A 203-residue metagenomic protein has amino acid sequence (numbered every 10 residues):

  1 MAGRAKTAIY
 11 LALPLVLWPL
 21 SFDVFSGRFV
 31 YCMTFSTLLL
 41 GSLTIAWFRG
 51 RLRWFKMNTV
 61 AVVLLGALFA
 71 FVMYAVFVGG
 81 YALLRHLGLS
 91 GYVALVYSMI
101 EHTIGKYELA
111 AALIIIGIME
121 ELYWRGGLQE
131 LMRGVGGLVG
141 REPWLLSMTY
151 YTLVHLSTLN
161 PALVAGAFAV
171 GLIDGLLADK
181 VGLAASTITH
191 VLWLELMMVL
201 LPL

Functional and structural regions predicted by a protein language model:
M1-G50: Alpha-helical transmembrane segments in multi-pass membrane proteins
G3-L11, T34, N58-G66, G105-L109 (+3 more regions): Residue-level signature of transmembrane alpha-helical entry/exit and packing/kink sites in multi-pass membrane
L13-W18, L39-L40, F69-F77, D174 (+2 more regions): Alpha-helical transmembrane segments of multipass membrane proteins
V24, L43-R53, Y74-A75, G175-A185 (+1 more regions): Juxtamembrane membrane-interface segments at transmembrane alpha-helix termini
R28-F35, Y92-M99, V164-L172: Non-cytosolic membrane-interface motifs at loop->transmembrane helix junctions
S42-I45, F77, E120-E121, R125: Alpha-helical transmembrane segments of polytopic integral membrane proteins, especially the permease/helical cores
R51-I116, G134-V135: Juxtamembrane helix-loop-helix connectors linking adjacent transmembrane helices in multi-pass membrane enzymes
K106-L203: Transmembrane helix-loop-helix hairpins at the membrane interface of multi-pass integral membrane proteins
